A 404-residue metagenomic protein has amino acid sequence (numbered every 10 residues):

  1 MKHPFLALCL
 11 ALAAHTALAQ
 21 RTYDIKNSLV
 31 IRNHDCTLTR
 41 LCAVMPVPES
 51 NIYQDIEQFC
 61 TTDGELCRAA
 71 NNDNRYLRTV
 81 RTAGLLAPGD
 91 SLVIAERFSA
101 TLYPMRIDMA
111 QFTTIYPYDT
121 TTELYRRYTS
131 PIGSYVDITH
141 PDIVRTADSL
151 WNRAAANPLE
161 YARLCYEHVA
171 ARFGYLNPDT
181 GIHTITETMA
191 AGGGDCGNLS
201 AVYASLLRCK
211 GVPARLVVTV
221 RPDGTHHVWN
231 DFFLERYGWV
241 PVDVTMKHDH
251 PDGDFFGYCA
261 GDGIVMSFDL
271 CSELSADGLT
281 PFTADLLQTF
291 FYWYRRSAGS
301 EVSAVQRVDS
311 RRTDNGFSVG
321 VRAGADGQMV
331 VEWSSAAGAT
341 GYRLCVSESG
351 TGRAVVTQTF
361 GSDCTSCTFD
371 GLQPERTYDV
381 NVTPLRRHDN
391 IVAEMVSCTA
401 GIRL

Functional and structural regions predicted by a protein language model:
Q20-M105: Intrinsically disordered, low-complexity N-terminal segments that are enriched in acidic
L92-I94, F98-A191, V202, A284-F291 (+2 more regions): Secondary-structure boundary elements
R153-R236, H250-P251, Y258-A260: Active-site neighborhood of thiol-dependent amide/isopeptide-bond enzymes
D223-T313: Active-site rim recognition segments
G327-G338: Conserved aromatic anchor
G338-T357: Extracellular low-complexity, O-glycosylation-prone stalks/linkers
F369-N390: Beta-strand-rich modules
L385-L404: Extracellular fibronectin type III
